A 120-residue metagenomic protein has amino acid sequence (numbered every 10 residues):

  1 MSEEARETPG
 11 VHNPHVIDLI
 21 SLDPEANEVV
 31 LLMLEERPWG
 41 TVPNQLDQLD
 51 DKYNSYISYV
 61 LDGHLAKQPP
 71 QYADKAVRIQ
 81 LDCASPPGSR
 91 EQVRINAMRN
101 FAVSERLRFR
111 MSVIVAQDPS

Functional and structural regions predicted by a protein language model:
M1-E3: N-terminal targeting leaders that direct proteins to extracytoplasmic destinations
A5-S21, N96-N100, S104, M111-V113: N-terminal intrinsically disordered, cationic/polar leader segments that include organellar targeting peptides
I20-A26, Q68-A73: Short glycine/proline-enriched loop/turn "hinge" motifs that connect secondary-structure elements and lie
E25, G40, A116-Q117: Exposed, flexible binding/inhibitory loops of compact, secreted disulfide-stabilized domains
V29-R37, Y72-S85: Short glycine-rich, basic-tinged beta-strand/loop micro-motifs
P43-K67: Acidic, aromatic-enriched beta-alpha/helix-loop junctions
N44, Q71-K75, R90-R94: Secreted/extracellular ectodomain signature
R78-S120: Helix-rich interaction surfaces within compact, conserved domain-sized segments that mediate assembly or partner
